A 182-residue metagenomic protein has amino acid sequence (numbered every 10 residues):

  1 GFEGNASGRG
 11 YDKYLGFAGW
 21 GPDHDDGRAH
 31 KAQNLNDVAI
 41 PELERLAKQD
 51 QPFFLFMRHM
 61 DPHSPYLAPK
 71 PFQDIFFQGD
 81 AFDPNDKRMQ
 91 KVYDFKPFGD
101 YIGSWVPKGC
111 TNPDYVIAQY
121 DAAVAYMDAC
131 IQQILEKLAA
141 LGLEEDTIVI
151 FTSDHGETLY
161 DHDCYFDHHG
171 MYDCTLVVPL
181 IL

Functional and structural regions predicted by a protein language model:
G1-L182: Catalytic domains that recognize anionic headgroups
